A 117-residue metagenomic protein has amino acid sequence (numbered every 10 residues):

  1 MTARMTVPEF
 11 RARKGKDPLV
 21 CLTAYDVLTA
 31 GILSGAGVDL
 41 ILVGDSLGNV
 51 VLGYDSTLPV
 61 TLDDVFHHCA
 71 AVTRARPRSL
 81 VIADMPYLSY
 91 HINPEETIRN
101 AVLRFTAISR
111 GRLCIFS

Functional and structural regions predicted by a protein language model:
M1-T23: N-terminal amphipathic alpha-helix/helix-capping segment at the start of soluble metabolic enzymes
T2-V7, Y54-M85, A107: Alpha-helix-loop-beta-strand connector modules within alpha/beta enzyme cores
C21, I82, C114-I115: Structural detector of well-ordered beta-strand residues that form the stable sheet scaffold of enzyme domains
L22, D26, L33, V72: Conserved, mostly hydrophobic/aromatic
T29-A30, A36, L40-F66, M85-H91 (+1 more regions): Glycine-rich, proline-tolerant flexible connector loops at the mouths of alpha/beta enzymes
A30, F66-T73, I98-V102: Generic structural signal for well-ordered alpha-helices, preferentially at hydrophobic/aromatic core positions
I92-R110: Short, electropositive alpha-helical surface patch
S109-S117: Catalytic beta/alpha-barrel core
